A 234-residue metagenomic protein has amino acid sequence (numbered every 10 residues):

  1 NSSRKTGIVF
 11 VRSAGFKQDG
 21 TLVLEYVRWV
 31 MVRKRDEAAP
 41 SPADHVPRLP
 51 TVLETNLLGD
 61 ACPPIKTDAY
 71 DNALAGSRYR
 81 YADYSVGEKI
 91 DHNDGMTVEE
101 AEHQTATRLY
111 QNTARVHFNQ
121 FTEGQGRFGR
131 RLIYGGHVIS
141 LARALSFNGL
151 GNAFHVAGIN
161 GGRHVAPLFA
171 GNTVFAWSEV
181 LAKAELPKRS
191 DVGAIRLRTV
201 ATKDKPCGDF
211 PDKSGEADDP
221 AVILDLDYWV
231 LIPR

Functional and structural regions predicted by a protein language model:
N1, R127, I133, V138-K183: Hydrophobic beta-strand-centered segment that forms part of the acyl-chain substrate-binding groove
N1-D60, A170, W177-R234: HotDog/MaoC-like acyl-thioester-processing domains
V27, E88, Q120-T122, G136 (+3 more regions): Solvent-exposed, flexible loop/coil residues
R33-F128, V192, V200, S214-A221 (+1 more regions): Non-catalytic linker/capping segments at the edges of enzyme domains
